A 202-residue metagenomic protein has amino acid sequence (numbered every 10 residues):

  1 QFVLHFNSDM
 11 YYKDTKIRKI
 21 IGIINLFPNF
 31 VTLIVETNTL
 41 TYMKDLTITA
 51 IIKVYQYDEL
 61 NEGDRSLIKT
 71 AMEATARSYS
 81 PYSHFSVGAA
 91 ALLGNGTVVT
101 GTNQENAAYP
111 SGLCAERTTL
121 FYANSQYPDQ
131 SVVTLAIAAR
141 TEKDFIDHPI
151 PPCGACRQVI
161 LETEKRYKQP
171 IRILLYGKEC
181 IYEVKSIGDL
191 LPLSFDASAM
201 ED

Functional and structural regions predicted by a protein language model:
F2: Cationic, low-complexity basic patches in intrinsically disordered or flexible, solvent-exposed regions
K13-G22, F27-I34: Short, low-complexity, charge-dense intrinsically disordered segments
Y42-K69, K143: Short, compositionally biased leader-like segments
L67-S80: Short, basic/aromatic recognition patches
V87-L92: Short beta-strand scaffold segments in enzyme catalytic cores
T100-M200: Zn2+-dependent cytidine deaminase-like catalytic core
